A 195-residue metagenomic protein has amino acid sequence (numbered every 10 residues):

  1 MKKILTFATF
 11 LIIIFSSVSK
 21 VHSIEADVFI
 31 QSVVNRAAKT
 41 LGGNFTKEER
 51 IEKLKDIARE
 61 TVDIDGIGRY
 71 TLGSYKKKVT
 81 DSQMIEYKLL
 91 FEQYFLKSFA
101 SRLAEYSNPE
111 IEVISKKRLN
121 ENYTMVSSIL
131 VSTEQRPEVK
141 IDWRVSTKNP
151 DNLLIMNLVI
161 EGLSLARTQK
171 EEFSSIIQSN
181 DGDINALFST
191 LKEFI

Functional and structural regions predicted by a protein language model:
M1-A8: Bacterial N-terminal signal peptides that target proteins for export
A8-S16: Bacterial N-terminal signal peptides
S17-S23: Sec/Tat signal peptide C-region and signal peptidase I cleavage site
E25-L103: Early exported N-terminus immediately downstream of N-terminal targeting peptides
K39, T46, K78-S82, N108 (+4 more regions): Surface-exposed, polar/charged faces of alpha-helical domains in mature secreted/periplasmic/lumenal proteins
K97-V139, T190-L191, I195: Surface-exposed, charged secondary-structure patches
E138-R167: Short beta-strand edge/turn micro-motifs at domain boundaries
N157-I195: Low-complexity, intrinsically disordered terminal/linker segments enriched in charged and Gly/Pro repeats
